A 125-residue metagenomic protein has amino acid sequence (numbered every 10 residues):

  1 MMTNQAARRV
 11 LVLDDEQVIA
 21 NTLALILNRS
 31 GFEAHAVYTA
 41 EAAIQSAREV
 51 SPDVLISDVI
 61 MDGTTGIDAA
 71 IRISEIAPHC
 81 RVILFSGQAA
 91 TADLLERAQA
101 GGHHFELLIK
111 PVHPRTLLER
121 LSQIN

Functional and structural regions predicted by a protein language model:
M1-R9, H113-N125: Non-catalytic signal-transmission and effector/linker regions of two-component phosphorelay proteins
E16, V59-I60: The short loop immediately C-terminal to the conserved phospho-acceptor aspartate in CheY-like receiver
Q17-H35, G102-F105: Two-component/phosphorelay signaling modules centered on CheY-like receiver
Y38-A42, D62-D68: Acidic catalytic/metal-coordinating carboxylates
V50-I56: Active-site beta3 strand of CheY-like receiver
I67-P78: Short amphipathic alpha-helix used as the core "switch/output" element in two-component signaling
F85-S86: Hydrophobic/aromatic residues positioned on beta-strands within the core alpha/beta folds
K110: A Lys-centered signature of the CheY-like receiver
